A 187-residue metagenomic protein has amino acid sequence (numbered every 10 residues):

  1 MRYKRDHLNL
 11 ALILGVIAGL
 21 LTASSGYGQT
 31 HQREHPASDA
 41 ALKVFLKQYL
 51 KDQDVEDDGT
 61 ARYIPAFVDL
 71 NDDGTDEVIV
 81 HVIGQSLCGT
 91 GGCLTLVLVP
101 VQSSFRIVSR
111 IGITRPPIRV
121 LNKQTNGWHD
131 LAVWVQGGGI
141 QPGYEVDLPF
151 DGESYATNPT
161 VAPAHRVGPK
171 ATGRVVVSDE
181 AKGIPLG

Functional and structural regions predicted by a protein language model:
R2-R5, N9, G15, G28-S38 (+1 more regions): Acidic, small-residue rich beta-repeat scaffolds with periodic aromatic anchors
A23-S25: N-terminal signal peptide c-region/cleavage motif recognized by signal peptidases
Q29-G59, V101-P116, N158-V161: Blade-edge motifs of beta-propeller repeat domains
V55-E56, G84-T90, Q136-G139: Short consensus segments that form the blades of beta-propeller domains, in both extracellular/periplasmic
A61-N71, R115-D130: Beta-propeller blade termini
P65-V68, T95-V97, V120, V146-L148: Hydrophobic/aromatic beta-strand elements that line small-molecule binding cavities or substrate pockets in beta-rich
D72-I83, T125-V135: Acidic/hydrophobic-patterned starts of short beta strands in beta-sheet-rich repeat architectures
C88-L96, G139-V146: Structural motif
